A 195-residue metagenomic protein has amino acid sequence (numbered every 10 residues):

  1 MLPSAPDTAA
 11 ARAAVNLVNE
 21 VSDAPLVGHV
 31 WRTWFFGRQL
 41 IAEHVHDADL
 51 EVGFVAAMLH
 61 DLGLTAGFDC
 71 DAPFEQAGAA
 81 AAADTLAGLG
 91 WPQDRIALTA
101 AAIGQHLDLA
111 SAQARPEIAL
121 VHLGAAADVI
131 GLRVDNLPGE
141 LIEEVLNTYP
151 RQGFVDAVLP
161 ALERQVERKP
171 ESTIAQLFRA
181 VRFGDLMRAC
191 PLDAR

Functional and structural regions predicted by a protein language model:
M1, N19-H46, W91, D108-R195: Divalent metal-dependent phosphate-bond-processing catalytic cores, especially two-metal-ion Mg2+/Mn2+ enzymes that act
M1-V15: Short alpha-helical hairpin
R12-V15, V27, W31-W34, E51-A56: Short amphipathic alpha-helical segments
E20-A24, L64-C70: A short glycine/serine-rich beta->alpha loop
H29, D49-V52, G90-A102: Acidic/histidine metal-binding catalytic segments
T33-F35, P73-G88: An active-site-proximal "capping" alpha-helix that borders the catalytic cofactor pocket
A42, G63-G67, A83-W91, G104-A112: Short helix-capping and hinge/turn segments at secondary-structure transitions, especially at repeat and domain
L50-F68, G78, A100-L109: His-Asp-centered metal-binding catalytic motifs of divalent-metal-dependent phosphohydrolases/nucleases
